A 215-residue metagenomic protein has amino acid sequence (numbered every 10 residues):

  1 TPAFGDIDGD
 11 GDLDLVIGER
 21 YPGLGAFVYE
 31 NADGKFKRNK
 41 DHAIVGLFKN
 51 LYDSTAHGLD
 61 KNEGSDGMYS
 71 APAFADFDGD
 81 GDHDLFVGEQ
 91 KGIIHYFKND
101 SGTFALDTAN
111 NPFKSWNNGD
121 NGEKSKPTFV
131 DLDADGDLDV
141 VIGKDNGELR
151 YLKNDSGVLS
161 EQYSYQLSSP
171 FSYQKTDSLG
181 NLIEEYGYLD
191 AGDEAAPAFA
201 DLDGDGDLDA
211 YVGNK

Functional and structural regions predicted by a protein language model:
T1-I7, S70-F77, S125-L132, A195-L202: Beta-propeller blade termini
D10, D14, D80-D84, D135 (+3 more regions): Acidic carboxylate motifs that coordinate Ca2+ or other divalent cations, activating on Asp/Glu
L15-E19, L85-E89, V140-K144, A210-N214: Hydrophobic beta-strand segments that make up the repeating blades of beta-propeller and related beta-repeat
P22-L24, E89-Q90, K144-D145, D193 (+2 more regions): Short loop/turn segments that connect beta-strands within the blades of beta-propeller domains, predominantly WD40
G23-Y29, I93-F97, E148-L152: Structural motif
E30-G67, K98-G122, K153-G192: Blade-edge motifs of beta-propeller repeat domains
K98, D205-K215: Short, intrinsically disordered, charge-balanced linker/junction segments flanking boundaries in proteins
